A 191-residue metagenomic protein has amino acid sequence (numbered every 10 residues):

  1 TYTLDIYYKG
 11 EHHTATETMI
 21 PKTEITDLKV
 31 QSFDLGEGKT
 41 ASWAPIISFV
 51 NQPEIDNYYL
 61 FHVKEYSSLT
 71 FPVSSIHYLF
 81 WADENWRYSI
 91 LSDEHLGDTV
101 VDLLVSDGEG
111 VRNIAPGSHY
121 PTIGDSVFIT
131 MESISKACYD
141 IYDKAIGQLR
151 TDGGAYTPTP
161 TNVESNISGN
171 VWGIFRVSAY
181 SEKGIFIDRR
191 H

Functional and structural regions predicted by a protein language model:
T1-H191: A sequence/structural signal for flexible, mid-protein segments enriched in small/helix-disrupting residues
